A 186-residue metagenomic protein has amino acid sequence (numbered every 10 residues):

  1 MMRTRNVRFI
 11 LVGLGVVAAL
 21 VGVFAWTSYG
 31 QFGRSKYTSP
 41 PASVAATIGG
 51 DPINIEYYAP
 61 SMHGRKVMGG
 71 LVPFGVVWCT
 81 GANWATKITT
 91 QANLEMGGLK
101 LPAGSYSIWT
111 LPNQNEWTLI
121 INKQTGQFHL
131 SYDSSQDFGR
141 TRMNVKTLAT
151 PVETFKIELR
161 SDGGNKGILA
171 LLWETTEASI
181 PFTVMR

Functional and structural regions predicted by a protein language model:
R3-L71, G126-R186: Primarily secretory-pathway and cell-envelope proteins
A42-V44, V76, T86, A92 (+3 more regions): Residue-level detector of beta-strand structural context in well-folded domains
R65-K87: N-terminal leader/targeting helix
C79-F128: Mid-length scaffold segments of soluble, non-membrane domains
